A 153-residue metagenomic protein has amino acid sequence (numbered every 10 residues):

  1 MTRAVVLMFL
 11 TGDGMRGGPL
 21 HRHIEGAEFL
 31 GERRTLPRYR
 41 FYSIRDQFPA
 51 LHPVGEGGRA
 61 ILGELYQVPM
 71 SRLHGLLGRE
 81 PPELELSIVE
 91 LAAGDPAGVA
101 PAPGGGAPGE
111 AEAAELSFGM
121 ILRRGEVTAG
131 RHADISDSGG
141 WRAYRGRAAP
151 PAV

Functional and structural regions predicted by a protein language model:
M1-V153: Glycine-aromatic micro-motifs
